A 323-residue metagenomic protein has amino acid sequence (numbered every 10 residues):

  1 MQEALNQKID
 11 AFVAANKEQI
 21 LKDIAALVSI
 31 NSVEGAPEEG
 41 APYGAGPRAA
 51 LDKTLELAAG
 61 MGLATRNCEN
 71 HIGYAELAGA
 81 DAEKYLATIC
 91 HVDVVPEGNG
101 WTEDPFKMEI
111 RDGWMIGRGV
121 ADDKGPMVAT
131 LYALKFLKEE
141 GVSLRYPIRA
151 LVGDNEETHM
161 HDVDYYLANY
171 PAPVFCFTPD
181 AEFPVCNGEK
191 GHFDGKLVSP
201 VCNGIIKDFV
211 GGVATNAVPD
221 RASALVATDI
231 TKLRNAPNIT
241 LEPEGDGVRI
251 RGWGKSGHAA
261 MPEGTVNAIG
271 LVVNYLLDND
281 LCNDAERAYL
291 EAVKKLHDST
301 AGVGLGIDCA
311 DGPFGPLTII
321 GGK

Functional and structural regions predicted by a protein language model:
M1-A4, D194, V198-K323: Metal-dependent amide/peptide-bond hydrolase catalytic core, centered on the "pita-bread" metallohydrolase fold
Q2-R118, E139-L144: Acidic/His- and Gly-rich active-site-bordering loop/insert found across diverse amide/peptide-bond hydrolases
A25, L55, V128-K135, D164 (+3 more regions): Predominant activation on well-ordered alpha-helical scaffold segments within soluble catalytic domains
N70-H71, C90-V92, D112, V120 (+5 more regions): Fold-independent oxyanion-binding glycine-rich loops and adjacent beta-strand/coil segments at enzyme active sites
M115-V128, P262-G270: Short, conserved micro-motifs enriched in small and acidic residues
D123-C202, D298-P316: Acidic/histidine-rich catalytic neighborhood of metal-dependent amide-processing enzymes
